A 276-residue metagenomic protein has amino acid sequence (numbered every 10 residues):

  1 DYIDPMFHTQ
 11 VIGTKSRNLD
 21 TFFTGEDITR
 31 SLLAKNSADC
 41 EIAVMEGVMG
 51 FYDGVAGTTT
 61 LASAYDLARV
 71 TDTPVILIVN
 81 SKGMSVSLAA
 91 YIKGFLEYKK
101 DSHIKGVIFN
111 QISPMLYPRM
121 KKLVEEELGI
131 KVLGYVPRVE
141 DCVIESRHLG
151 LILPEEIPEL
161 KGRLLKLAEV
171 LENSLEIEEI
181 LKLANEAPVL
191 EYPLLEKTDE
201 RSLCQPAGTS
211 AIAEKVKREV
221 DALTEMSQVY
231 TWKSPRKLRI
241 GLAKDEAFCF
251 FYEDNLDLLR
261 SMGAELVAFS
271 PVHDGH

Functional and structural regions predicted by a protein language model:
D1-T71, V79-G106, P114-R119, L190 (+2 more regions): ATP-dependent carboxylate-amine ligase catalytic core
R17, L133, E265-F269: General small-molecule cofactor/ligand-binding pocket signal
S37-D39, W232-R236, H276: Glycine-rich phosphate/diphosphate-binding loops that line cofactor/substrate pockets in enzymes
S81, Q111, K244-E246: Residue-level signal for short, function-critical loop segments
V86-D199: Internal gly/pro-rich beta-alpha loop/helix module that stabilizes soluble enzyme cofactors or their anionic handles
T198-K233: Intrinsic disorder/low-complexity segments
R236-H276: Phosphate-binding active sites in nucleotide-utilizing proteins
